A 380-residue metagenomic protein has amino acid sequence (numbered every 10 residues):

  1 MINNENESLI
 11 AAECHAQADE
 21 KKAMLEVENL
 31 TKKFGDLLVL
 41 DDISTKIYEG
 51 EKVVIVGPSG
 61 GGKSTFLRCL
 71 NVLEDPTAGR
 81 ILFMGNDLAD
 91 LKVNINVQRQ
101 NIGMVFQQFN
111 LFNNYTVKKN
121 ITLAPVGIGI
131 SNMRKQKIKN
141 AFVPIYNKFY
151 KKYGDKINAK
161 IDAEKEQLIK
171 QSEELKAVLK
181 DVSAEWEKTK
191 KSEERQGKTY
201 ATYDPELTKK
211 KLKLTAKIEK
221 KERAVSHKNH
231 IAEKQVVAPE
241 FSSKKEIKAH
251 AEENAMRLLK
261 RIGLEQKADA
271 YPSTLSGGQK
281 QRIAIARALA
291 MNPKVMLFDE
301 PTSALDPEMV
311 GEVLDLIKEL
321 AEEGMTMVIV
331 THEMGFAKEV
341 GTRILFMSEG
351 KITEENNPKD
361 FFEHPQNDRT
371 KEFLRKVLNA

Functional and structural regions predicted by a protein language model:
N71: Helix-to-loop junction immediately C-terminal to a conserved catalytic motif
G79-D90, R134, I138: Conserved ABC transporter NBD signature motif
L88-G103, K210, K244-E252, H364-P365: ABC ATPase NBD coupling module
A270, M291, E323: Conserved signature/switch motifs of ABC ATPase nucleotide-binding domains
Y271-L275, Q279: Conserved ABC ATPase signature
M296-D299: Catalytic Walker B motif of ABC-type/P-loop ATPase nucleotide-binding domains
